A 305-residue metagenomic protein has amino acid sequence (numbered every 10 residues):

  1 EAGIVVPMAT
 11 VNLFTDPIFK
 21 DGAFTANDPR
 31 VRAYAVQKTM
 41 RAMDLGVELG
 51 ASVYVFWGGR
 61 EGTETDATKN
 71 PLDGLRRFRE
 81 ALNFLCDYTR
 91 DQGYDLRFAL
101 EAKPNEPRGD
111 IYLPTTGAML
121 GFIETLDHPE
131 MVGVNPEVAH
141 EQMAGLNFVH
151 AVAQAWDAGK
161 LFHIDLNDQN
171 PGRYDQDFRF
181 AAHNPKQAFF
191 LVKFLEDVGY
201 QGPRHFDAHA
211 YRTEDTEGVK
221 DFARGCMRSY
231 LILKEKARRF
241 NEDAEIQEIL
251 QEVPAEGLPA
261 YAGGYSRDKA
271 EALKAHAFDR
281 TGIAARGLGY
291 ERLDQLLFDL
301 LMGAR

Functional and structural regions predicted by a protein language model:
E1-V11, D16-G133, E256-G263, R267 (+1 more regions): Active-site acidic/histidine proton-transfer and metal-coordination neighborhood in alpha/beta enzyme cores
V6-N12, A35, F56-W57, D157-N170 (+1 more regions): Non-cysteine beta-strand/loop elements that form the S-adenosyl-L-methionine
K20-D21, G172, Y211, Q247-I249: A generic signature of intrinsically disordered, low-complexity regions enriched in glycine/proline and charged/polar
Q37-R41, D197-Q201, F240: Extended, charge-rich low-complexity interaction segments
K69-L75, G109-L120, E130-G133, H140-Q201 (+4 more regions): Gly/Pro-rich active-site loop or hairpin
F98-E101, F206-H209, D243-E248: Acidic carboxylate-rich catalytic motifs and surrounding loops in phosphoryl-/glycosyl-chemistry enzymes
D215-R305: C-terminal extensions of enzymes
